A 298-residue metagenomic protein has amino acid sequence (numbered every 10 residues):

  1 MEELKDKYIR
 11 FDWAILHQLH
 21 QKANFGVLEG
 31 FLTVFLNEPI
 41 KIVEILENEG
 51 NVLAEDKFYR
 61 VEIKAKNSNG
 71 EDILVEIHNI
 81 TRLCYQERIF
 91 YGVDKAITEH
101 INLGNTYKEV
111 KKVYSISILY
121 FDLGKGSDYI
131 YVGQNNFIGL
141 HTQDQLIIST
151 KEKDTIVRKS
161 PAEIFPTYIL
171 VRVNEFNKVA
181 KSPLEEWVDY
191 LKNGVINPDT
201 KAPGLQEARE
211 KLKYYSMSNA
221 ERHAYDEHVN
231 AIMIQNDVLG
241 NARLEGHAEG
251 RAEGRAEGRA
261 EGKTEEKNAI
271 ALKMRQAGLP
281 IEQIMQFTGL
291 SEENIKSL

Functional and structural regions predicted by a protein language model:
M1-L298: Elongated, amphipathic alpha-helical interaction scaffolds
